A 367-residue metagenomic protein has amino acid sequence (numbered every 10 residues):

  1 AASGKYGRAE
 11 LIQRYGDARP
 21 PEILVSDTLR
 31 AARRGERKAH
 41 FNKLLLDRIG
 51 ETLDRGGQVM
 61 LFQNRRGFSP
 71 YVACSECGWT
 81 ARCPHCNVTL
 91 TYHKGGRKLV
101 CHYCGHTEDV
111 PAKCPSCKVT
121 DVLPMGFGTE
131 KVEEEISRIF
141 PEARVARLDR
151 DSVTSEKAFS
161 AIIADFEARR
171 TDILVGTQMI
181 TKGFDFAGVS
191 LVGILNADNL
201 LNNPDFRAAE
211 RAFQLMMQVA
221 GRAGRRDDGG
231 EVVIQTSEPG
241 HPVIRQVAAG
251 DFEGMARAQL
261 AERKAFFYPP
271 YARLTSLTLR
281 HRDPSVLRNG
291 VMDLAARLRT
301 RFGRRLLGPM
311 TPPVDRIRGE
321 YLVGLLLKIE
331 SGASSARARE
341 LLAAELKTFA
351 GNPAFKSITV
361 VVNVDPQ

Functional and structural regions predicted by a protein language model:
A2-R288, A296-T300, R304, P313 (+3 more regions): Inter-lobe coupling/hinge segments of SF2-like helicase ATPases
A265-Y268, R318, L346, N352: Generic intrinsically disordered, low-complexity segments enriched for polar/acidic and small residues
G290-A296, R337-T348: Short amphipathic alpha-helices in soluble, non-transmembrane regions that often serve as interface/regulatory elements
G303, I317-Y321, A333, F349-A350: Nucleotide-binding motor/catalytic cores of P-loop/tubulin-like NTPases across gene-expression machines
L307-R318: Short edge beta-strands and adjacent turn/loop segments
E330-E340, F349-F355: Intrinsically disordered, low-complexity coil segments
F355-Q367: Acidic, serine/threonine- and proline-rich low-complexity intrinsically disordered segments
